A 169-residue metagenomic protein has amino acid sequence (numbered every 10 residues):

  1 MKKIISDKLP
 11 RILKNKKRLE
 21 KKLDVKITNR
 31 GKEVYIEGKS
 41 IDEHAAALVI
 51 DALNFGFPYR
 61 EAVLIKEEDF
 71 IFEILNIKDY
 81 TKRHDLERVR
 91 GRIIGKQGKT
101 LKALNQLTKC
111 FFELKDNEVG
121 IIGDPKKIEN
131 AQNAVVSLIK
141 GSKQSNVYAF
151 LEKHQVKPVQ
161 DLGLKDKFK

Functional and structural regions predicted by a protein language model:
M1-K169: Predominantly single-stranded RNA-binding modules in RNA-associated proteins
